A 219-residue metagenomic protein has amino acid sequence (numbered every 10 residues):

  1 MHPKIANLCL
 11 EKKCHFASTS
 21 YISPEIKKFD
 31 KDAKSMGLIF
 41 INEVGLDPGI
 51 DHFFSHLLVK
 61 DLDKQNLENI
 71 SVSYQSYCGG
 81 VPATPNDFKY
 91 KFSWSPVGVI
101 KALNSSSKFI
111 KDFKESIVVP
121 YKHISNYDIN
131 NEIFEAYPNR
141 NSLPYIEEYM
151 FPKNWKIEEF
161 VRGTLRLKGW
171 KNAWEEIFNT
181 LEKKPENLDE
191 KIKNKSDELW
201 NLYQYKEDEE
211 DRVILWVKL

Functional and structural regions predicted by a protein language model:
M1, Y21-I22, Y77-V81: An acidic- and aromatic-residue-enriched active-site/binding cleft used to recognize and process polar
P3, G49, F53, N139-L143: A structural signal for well-ordered alpha-helical segments within the folded catalytic domains of diverse enzymes
P3-K12, T19-N42: Rossmann-fold NAD(P)-binding glycine/threonine-rich loop
C14-H15, S73: Beta-sheet entry/capping signal
T19, G45, E135: Short, charged/polar micro-motifs that form catalytic or ligand-binding hotspots
D32-P82: Adenosine-phosphate binding glycine-rich loop
D61-L219: C-terminal catalytic/substrate-binding lobe primarily of soluble NAD(P)-dependent oxidoreductases
